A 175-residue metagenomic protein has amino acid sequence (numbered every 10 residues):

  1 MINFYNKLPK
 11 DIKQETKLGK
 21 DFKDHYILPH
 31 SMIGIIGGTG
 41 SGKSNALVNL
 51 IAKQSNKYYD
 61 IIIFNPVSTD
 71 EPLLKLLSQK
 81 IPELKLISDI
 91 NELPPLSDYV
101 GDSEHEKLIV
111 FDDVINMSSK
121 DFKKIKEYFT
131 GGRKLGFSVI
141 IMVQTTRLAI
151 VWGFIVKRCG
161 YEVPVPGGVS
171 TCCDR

Functional and structural regions predicted by a protein language model:
M1-D11: Charged, amphipathic alpha-helical linker segments immediately N-terminal to NTP-binding catalytic cores
P9-I27, V48: Pre-Walker A adenine-sensing motif
G19, I33-Y59, P66-D70, L74 (+1 more regions): Conserved P-loop NTPase motor cores
I27-I33: Pre-Walker A (Motif I) flank of P-loop NTPase domains
